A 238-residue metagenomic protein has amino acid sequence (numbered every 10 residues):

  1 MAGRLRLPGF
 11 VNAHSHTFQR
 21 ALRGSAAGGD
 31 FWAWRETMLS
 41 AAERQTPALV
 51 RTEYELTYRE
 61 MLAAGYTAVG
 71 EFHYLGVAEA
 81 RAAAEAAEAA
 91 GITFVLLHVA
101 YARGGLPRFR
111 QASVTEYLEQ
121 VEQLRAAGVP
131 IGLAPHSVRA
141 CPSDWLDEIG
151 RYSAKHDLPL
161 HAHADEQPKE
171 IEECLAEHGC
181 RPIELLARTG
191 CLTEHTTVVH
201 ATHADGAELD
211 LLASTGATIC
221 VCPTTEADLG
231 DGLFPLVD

Functional and structural regions predicted by a protein language model:
M1-L7: Histidine-rich, glycine-flanked metal-binding segment
G3, H14, G65, A87 (+5 more regions): Divalent metal-coordination and catalytic microenvironments
P8-R20, P159-P168: Histidine-centered catalytic micro-motifs
F18, G76-V77, A140-C141, Q167-K169 (+2 more regions): Active-site environment of divalent metal-dependent phosphoester hydrolases
R23-T93, E116-A127: Alpha-helical scaffold segments that flank or form the walls of functional sites
Y66-T67, D157, G216-A217: A structural motif
A78-A201: Metal-coordinating catalytic core of metallo-dependent amide/deamination hydrolases
C191-D238: Active-site-adjacent C-terminal substructures of enzyme catalytic domains
